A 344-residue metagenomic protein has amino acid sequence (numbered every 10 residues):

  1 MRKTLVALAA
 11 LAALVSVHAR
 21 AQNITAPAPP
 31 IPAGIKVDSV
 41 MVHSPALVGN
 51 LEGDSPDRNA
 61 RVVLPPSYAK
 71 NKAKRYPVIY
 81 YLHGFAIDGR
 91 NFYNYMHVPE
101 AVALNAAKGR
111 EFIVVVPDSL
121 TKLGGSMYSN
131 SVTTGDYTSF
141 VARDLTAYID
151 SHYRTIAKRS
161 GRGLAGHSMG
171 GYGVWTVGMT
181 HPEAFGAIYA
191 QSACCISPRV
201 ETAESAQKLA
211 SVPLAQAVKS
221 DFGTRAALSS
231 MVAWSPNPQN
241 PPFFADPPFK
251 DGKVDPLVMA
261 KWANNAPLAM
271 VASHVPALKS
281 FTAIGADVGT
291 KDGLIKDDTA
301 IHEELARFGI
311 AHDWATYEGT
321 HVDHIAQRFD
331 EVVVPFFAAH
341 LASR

Functional and structural regions predicted by a protein language model:
M1-T4: Positively charged n-region of N-terminal signal peptides that target proteins for export
A7-V15: Bacterial N-terminal signal peptides
V17-A21: Sec/Tat signal peptide C-region and signal peptidase I cleavage site
Q22-R344: Non-catalytic cap/lid and distal C-terminal segments of serine-dependent acyl enzymes
